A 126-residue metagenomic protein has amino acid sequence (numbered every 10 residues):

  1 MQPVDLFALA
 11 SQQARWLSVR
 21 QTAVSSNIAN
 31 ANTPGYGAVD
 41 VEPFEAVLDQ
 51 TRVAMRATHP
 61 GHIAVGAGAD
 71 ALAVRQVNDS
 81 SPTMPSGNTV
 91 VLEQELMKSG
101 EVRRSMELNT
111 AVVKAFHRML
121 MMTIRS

Functional and structural regions predicted by a protein language model:
M1-S126: Amphipathic alpha-helical polymerization modules
